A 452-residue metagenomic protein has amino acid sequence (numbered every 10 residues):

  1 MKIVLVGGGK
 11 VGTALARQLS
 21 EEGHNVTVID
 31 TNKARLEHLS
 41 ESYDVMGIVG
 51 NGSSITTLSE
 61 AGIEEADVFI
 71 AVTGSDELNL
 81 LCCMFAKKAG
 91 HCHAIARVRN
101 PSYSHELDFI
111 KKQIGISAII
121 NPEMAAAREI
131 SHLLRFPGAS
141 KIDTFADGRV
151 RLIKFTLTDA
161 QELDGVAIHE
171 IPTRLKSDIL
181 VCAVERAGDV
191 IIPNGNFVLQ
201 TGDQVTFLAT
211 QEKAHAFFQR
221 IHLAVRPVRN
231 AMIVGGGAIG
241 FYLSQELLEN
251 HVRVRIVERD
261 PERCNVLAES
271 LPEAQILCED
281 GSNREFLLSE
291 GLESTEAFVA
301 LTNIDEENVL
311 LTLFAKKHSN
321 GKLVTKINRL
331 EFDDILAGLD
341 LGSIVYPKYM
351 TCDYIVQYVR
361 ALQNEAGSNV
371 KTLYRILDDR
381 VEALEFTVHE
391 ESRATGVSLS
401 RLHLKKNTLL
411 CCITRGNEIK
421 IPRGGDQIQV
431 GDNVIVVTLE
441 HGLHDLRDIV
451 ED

Functional and structural regions predicted by a protein language model:
M1-D452: Cytosolic regulatory regions of ion transport systems
